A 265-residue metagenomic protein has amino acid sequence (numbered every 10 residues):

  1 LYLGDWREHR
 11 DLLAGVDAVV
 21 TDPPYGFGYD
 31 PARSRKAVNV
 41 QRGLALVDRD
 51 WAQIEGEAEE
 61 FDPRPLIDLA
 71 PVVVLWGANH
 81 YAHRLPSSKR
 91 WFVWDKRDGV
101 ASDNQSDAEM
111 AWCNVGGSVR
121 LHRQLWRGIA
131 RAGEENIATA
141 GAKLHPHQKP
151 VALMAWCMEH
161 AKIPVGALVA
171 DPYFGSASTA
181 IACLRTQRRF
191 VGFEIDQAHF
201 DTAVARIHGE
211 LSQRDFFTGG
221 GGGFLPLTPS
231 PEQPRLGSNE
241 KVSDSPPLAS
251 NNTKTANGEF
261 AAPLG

Functional and structural regions predicted by a protein language model:
L1-G4, F216-F217: Conserved SAM-binding strand-loop segment of SAM-dependent methyltransferases
R7-R10: Short loop/turn elements that flank and shape the SAM/SAH-binding pocket of Class I
L12-T21, Y25-A52, P65-G265: Class I S-adenosyl-L-methionine
E55-E60: Aromatic- and glycine-enriched glycan-recognition loops and surfaces that form the carbohydrate-binding subsites
